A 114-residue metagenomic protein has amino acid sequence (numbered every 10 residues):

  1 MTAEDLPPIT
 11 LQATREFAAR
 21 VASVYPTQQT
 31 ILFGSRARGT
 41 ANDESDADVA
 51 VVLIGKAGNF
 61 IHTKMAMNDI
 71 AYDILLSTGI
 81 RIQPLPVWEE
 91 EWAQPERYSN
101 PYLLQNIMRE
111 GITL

Functional and structural regions predicted by a protein language model:
M1-Q29, R38-T40, I54-L114: Catalytic core of pol beta-like nucleotidyltransferases
S35: Conserved H-loop
A41-D46: A short, glycine/Asx- and small/polar-enriched loop/turn that sits immediately N-terminal to a beta-strand
A47-V52: Short beta-strand->loop micro-motif that forms the acidic, two-metal-ion catalytic signature in nucleotide-processing
